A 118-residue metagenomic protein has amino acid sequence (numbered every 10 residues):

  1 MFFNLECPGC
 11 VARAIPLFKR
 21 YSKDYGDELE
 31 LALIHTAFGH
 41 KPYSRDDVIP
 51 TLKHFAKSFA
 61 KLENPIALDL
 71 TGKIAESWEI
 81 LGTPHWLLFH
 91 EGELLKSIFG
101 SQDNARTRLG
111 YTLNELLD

Functional and structural regions predicted by a protein language model:
M1-C7, T36: Aromatic-flanked redox-active Cys/Sec active sites in thiol-based oxidoreductases, especially the WC-centered
L5, R13, L81: Residue-level signal for short amphipathic helical patches enriched in basic/charged and nearby hydrophobic residues
C7-V11, W86: The canonical Cys-X-X-Cys-His
V11-K57, L70-K73: Structural microenvironment flanking redox-active thiols in thiol-disulfide oxidoreductases
Y25, L62-E63: A structural motif corresponding to the C-terminal end of an alpha-helix and its immediate exit/capping segment
L29, N64-P65: Short, conserved active-site loop motifs that form the nucleotide-linked donor/cofactor pocket
F59-L62, D69-T112: Thiol/disulfide oxidoreductase modules built on the thioredoxin-like
L113-D118: Short, hydrophobic alpha-helical segments
